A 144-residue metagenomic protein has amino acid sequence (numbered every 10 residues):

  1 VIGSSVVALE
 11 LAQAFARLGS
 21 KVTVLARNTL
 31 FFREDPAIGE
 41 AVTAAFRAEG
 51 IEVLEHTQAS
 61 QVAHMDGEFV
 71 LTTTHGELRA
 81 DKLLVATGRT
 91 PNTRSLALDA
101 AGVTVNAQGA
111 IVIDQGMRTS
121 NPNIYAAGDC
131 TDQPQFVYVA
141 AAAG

Functional and structural regions predicted by a protein language model:
V1-K21, L25, E49, D99-A101 (+1 more regions): Glycine-rich dinucleotide-binding loop and its adjacent helix/turn
V6-E68, T74, P134-A142: Rossmann-like dinucleotide-binding cores of NAD(P)H-dependent redox enzymes
L78, K82-A143: FAD-site-proximal beta/loop scaffold in flavoenzymes
